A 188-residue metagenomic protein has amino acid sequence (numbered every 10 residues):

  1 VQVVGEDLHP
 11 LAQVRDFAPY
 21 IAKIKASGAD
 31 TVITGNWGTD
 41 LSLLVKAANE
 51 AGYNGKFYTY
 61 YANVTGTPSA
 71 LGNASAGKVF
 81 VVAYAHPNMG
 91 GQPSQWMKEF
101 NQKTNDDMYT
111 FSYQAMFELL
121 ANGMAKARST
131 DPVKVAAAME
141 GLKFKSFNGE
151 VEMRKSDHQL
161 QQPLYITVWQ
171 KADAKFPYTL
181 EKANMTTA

Functional and structural regions predicted by a protein language model:
V1-G52, A85-Q95: Extracellular/periplasmic Venus flytrap/periplasmic-binding protein
I24, E99-F100, M139: A generic structural signal for nonpolar/aromatic side chains embedded in well-ordered alpha-helices
V45-F117, A121-T130, W169, D173 (+1 more regions): Extracellular/periplasmic periplasmic-binding protein-like sensory domains
D107-M116, A136, N148-K155: Short catalytic/ligand-gating loop segments at beta-alpha or beta-beta junctions within enzyme catalytic domains
D131-N148: Short, well-structured alpha-helical segments that form the helix of a local strand-helix-strand
K143-A188: Solvent-exposed, acidic/polar segments of extracytosolic/periplasmic ligand-binding ectodomains
